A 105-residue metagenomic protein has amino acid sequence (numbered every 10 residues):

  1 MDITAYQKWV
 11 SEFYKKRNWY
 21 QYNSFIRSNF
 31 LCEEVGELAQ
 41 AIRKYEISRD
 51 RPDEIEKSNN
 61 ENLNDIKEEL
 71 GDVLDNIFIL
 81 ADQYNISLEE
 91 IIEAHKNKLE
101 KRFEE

Functional and structural regions predicted by a protein language model:
M1-L70, L74-E105: Flexible "arm" and connector segments at domain edges
